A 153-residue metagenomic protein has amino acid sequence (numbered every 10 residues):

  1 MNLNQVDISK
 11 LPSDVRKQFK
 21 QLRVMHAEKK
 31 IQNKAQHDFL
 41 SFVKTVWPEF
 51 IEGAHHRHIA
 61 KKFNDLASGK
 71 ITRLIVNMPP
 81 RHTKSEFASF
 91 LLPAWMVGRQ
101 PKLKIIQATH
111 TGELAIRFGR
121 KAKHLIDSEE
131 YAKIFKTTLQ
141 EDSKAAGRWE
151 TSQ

Functional and structural regions predicted by a protein language model:
M1-T72: N-terminal accessory segments
H56, S85-F90, G112-A115: Short alpha-helical patches at coil-to-helix transitions and adjacent helical residues in well-structured domains
A60-N64, E86-G98: Contiguous, well-ordered alpha-helical segments that form the cores/surfaces of helical PPI scaffolds
K70, P101-K102, S152-Q153: Short, well-ordered loop/turn elements at secondary-structure boundaries
K70-L92: Walker A/P-loop
N77-P80, K104-H110: Hydrophobic/aromatic-rich structural module bridging two neighboring secondary-structure elements via a short loop
W95-K104, D127-Y131: Post-Walker A helix-loop "phosphate-sensing" segment adjacent to the P-loop in P-loop NTPases
A108-Q153: Conserved nucleotide-state-sensing and coupling region of NTP-binding domains
